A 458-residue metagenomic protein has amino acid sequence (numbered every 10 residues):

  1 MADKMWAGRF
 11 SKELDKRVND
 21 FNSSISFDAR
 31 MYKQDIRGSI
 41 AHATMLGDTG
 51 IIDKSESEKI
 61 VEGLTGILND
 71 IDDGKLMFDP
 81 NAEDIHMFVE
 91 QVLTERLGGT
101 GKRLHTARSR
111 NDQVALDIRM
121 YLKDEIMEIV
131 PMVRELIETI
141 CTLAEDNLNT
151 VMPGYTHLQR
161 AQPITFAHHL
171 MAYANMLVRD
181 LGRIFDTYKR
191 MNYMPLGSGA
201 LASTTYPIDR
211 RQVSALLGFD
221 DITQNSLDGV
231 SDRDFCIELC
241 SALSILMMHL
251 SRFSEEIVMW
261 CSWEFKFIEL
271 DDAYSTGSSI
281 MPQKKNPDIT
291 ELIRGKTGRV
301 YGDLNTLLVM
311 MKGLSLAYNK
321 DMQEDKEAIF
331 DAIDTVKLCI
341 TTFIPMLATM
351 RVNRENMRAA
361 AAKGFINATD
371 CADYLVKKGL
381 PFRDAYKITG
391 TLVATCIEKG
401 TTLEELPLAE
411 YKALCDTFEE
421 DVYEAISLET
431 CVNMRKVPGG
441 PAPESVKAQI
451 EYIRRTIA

Functional and structural regions predicted by a protein language model:
M1-S203, I208-R210, S214-A215, T276-G277 (+4 more regions): A helix-coil-helix interface module used to build multimeric assemblies and to scaffold catalytic/cofactor sites
A2-G38, G99-T100, M281-A458: Glycine-rich cofactor/substrate-binding loops
S39, H86, E90, C236-L239 (+2 more regions): Short runs of predominantly hydrophobic/aromatic residues within well-ordered alpha helices that form helix-helix
H42, G63, I67-D70, V92 (+17 more regions): Generic, well-ordered alpha-helical scaffold segments in large soluble proteins
I51-I52, L76, K266, P381 (+1 more regions): Conserved hydrophobic residue
S55-E56, P153, T223, D384 (+1 more regions): A generic structural-conservation signal
K59-E62, L227-D232, I388-L392, L428-T430: Short linear loop/turn motifs
I118, K123-I126, V130, E145 (+6 more regions): Charged, flexible cofactor/metal-binding loops and thiol motifs
